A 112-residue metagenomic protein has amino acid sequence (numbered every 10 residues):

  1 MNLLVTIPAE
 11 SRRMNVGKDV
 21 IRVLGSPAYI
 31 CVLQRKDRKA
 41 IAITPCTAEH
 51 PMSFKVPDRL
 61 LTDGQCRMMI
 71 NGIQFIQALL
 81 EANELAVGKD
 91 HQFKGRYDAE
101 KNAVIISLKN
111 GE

Functional and structural regions predicted by a protein language model:
M1, S26, K89-H91: Residues that act as N-cap/strand-start positions at coil-to-secondary-structure junctions
M1-S11: Glycine-rich loop/turn
L4-T6, Y29-L33, K94-R96: Short, surface-exposed charged micro-motifs
I7-A9, G25-P27, A99: Short, surface-exposed loop/turn motifs at beta-strand boundaries within globular domains
R13-G25, I70-A78: Short beta-strand-centered segments at strand-helix junctions
V16-I43: Acidic (E/D-rich), amphipathic helical modules within compact regulatory domains
Q34-A40, T44-E112: Mature exported/compartmentalized surface modules and terminal targeting/interaction regions
